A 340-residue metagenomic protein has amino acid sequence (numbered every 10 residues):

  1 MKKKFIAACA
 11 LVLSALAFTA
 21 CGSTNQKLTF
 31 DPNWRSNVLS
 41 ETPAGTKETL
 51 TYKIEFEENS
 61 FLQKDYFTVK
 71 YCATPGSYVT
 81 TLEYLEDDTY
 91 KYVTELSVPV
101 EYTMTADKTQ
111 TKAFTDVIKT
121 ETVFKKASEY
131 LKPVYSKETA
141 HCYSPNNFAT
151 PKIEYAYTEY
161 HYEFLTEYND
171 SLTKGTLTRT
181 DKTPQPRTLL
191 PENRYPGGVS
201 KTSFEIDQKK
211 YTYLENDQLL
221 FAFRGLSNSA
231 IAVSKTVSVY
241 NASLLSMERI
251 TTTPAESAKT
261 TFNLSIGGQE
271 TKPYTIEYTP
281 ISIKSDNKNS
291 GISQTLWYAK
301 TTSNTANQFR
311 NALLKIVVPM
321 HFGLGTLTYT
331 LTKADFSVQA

Functional and structural regions predicted by a protein language model:
M1-K4, V12: Positively charged n-region of N-terminal signal peptides that target proteins for export
A17-A20: C-terminal motif of bacterial Sec signal peptides marking the signal peptidase cleavage site
T24-T158, G225-A340: Acidic, serine/threonine-rich low-complexity disordered tracts
P145-S243: Acidic, serine/threonine- and glycine-rich low-complexity intrinsically disordered segments that serve as flexible
